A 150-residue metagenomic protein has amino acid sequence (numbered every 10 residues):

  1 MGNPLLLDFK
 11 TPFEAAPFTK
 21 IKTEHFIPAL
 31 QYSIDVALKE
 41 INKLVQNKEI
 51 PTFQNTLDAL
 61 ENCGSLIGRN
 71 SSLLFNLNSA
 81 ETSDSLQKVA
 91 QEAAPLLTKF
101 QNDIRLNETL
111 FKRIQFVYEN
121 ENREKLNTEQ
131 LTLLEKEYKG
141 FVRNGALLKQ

Functional and structural regions predicted by a protein language model:
M1-Q150: Zn2+-dependent metallopeptidase catalytic domains
